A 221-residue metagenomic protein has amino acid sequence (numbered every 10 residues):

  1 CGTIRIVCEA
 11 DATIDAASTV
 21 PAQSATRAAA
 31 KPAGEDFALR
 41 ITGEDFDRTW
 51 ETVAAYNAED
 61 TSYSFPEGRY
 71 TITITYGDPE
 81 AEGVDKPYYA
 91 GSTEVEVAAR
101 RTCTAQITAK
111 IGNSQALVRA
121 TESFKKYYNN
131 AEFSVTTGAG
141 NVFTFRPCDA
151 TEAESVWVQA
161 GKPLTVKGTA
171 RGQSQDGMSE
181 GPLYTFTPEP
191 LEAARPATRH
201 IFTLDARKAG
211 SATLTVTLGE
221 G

Functional and structural regions predicted by a protein language model:
C1-E44, R48, A55-A58, S64-A99 (+1 more regions): Extracytoplasmic cysteine-anchoring/structural motifs
